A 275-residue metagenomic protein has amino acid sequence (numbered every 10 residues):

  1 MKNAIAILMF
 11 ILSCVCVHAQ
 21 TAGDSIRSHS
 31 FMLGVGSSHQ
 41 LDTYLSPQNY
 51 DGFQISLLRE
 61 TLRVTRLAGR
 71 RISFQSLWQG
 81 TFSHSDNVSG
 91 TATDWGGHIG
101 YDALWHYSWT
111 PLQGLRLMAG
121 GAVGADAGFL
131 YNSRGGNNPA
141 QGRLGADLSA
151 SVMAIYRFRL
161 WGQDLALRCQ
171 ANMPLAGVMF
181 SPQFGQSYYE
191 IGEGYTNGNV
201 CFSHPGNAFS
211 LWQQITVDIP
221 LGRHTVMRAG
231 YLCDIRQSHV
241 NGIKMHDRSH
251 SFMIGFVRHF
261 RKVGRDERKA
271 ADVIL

Functional and structural regions predicted by a protein language model:
Q20-Q75, R261, A271-L275: Short glycine/proline- and aromatic-enriched beta-strand/turn motifs that initiate or cap beta-hairpins
R27-H29, N49-L57, T91-I99, L115 (+3 more regions): Residues that define the transmembrane beta-barrel architecture of outer-membrane proteins
F31-H39, F74-F82, A119-F129, A154 (+2 more regions): Transmembrane beta-barrel strands of outer-membrane/channel proteins
V35, L57-T65, I99-Y107, G121 (+5 more regions): Residues on the lipid-exposed face of transmembrane beta-strands in outer-membrane beta-barrel proteins
L41-N49, S83-A92, G135-G142, N199-S203 (+2 more regions): Extracellular loop and loop/strand-boundary signature of outer-membrane beta-barrel proteins
L67-I72, R159-L165, H224-M227, K262-D266: Repeated loop/turn-to-beta-strand initiation elements of outer-membrane beta-barrel proteins
N137-T225, I235: Outer-membrane beta-barrel transmembrane domain signature
R248-L275: Outer-membrane beta-barrel "beta-signal"
